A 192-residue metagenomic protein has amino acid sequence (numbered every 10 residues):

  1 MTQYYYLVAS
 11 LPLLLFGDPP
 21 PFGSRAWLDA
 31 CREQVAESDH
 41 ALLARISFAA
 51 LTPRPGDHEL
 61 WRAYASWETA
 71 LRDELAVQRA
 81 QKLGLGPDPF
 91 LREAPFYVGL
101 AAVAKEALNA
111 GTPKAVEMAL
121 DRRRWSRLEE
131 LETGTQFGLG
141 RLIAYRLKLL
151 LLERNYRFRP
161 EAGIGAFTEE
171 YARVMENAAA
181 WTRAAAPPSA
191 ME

Functional and structural regions predicted by a protein language model:
M1-E192: Extended alpha-helical surfaces
